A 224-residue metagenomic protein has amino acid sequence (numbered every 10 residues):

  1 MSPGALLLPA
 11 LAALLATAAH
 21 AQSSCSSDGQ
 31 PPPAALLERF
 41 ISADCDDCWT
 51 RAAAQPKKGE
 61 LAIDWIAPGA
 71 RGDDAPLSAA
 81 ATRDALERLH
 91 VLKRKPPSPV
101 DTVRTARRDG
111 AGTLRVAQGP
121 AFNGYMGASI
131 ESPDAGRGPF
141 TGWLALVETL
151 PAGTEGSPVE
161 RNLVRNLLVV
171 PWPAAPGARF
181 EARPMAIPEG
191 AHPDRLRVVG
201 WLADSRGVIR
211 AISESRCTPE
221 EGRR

Functional and structural regions predicted by a protein language model:
A5-T17: Bacterial N-terminal signal peptides
A19-S23: Boundary at the C-terminal end of the N-terminal hydrophobic targeting segment
C25, Q30-P33, S129, R183-M185: Sparse, context-dependent recognition of short Cys/His-centered cofactor- or disulfide-binding micro-motifs
S26-G72: Local sequence-structure signature of Cys/Sec-based thiol-disulfide redox active-site neighborhoods
I63-R224: Short, conserved sequence motifs used for protein processing/export or organelle targeting and for catalysis
